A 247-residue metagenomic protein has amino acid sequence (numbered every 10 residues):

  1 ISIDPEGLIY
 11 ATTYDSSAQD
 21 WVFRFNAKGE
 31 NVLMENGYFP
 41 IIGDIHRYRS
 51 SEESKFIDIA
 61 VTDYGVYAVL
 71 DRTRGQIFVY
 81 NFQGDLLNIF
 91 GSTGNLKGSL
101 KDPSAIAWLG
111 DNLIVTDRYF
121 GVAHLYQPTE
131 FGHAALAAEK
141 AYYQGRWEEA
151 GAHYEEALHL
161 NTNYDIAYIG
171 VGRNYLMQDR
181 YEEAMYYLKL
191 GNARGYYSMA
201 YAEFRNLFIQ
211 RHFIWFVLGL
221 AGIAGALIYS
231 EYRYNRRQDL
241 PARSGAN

Functional and structural regions predicted by a protein language model:
I1-A152, E156-Y181, G191, S198-N247: Eukaryotic scaffold repeat domains enriched in small/polar residues
